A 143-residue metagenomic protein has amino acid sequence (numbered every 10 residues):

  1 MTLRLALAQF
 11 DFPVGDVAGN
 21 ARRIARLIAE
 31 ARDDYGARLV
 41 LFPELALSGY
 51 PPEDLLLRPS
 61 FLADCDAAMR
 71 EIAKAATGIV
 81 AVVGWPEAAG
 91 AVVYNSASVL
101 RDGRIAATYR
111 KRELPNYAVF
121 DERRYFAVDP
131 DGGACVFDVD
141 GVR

Functional and structural regions predicted by a protein language model:
M1-R143: Enzyme catalytic cores with a strong preference for nitrogen-chemistry domains
